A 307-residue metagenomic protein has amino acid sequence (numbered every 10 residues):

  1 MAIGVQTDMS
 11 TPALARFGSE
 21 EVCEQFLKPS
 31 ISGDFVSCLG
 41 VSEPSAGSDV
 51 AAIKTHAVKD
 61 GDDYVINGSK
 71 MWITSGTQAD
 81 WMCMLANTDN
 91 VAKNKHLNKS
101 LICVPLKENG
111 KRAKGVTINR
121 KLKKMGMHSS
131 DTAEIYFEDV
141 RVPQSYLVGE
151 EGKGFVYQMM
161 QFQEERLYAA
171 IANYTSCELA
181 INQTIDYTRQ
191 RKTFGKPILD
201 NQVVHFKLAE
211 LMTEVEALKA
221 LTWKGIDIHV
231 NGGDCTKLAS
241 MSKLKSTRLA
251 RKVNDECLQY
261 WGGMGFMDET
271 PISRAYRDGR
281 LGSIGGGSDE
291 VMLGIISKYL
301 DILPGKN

Functional and structural regions predicted by a protein language model:
A2-V5, F17-V22, P29, G33 (+5 more regions): Alpha-helical interface subdomain recognition
D8-M9, D34, V50-A52, T77-A79 (+3 more regions): Short, solvent-exposed loop/turn segments at the edges of secondary structure
M9-R16: Helix-loop "lid/cap" segments that line or gate small-molecule binding pockets
G33-V41, L85: A short, Trp-centered hydrophobic/proline-enriched beta-strand micro-motif
S45-S48, W72-S75, A92-K93, K123-D131: Short Gly/Pro-enriched turn/cap motifs at secondary-structure boundaries
K54-H56: Short, surface-exposed charged micro-motifs
N67-T117: A short core secondary-structure module
N109-R141: Flexible, small-/acidic-enriched active-site or ligand-binding loops
